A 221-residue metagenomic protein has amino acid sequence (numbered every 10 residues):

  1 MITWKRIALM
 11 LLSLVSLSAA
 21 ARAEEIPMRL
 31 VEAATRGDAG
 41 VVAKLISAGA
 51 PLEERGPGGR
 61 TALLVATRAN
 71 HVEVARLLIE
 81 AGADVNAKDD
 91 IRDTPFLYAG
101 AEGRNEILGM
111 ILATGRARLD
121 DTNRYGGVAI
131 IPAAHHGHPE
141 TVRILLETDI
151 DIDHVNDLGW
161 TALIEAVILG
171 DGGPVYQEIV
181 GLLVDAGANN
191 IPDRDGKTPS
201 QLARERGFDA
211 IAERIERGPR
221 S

Functional and structural regions predicted by a protein language model:
A8-S16: Bacterial N-terminal signal peptides
A21-A48, P57-R60, E80, D93 (+1 more regions): Intrinsically disordered, low-complexity regulatory segments in ankyrin-centric signaling systems
E32-G37, V65-H71, Y98-R104, P132-H138 (+2 more regions): Ankyrin repeat A-helix N-terminal signature
L45-V74: N-terminal, post-signal-peptide region of Sec/Tat-exported proteins
I46-P51, R76-D84, G109-R118, R143-D151 (+2 more regions): Ankyrin repeat domain, specifically the short helix-to-loop turn at the C-terminus of the second helix of each repeat
L52-R55, A87-K88, L119-T122, I152-V155 (+1 more regions): Ankyrin repeat boundary signal
V184, N189-R220: Leucine-rich solenoid repeat scaffolds
